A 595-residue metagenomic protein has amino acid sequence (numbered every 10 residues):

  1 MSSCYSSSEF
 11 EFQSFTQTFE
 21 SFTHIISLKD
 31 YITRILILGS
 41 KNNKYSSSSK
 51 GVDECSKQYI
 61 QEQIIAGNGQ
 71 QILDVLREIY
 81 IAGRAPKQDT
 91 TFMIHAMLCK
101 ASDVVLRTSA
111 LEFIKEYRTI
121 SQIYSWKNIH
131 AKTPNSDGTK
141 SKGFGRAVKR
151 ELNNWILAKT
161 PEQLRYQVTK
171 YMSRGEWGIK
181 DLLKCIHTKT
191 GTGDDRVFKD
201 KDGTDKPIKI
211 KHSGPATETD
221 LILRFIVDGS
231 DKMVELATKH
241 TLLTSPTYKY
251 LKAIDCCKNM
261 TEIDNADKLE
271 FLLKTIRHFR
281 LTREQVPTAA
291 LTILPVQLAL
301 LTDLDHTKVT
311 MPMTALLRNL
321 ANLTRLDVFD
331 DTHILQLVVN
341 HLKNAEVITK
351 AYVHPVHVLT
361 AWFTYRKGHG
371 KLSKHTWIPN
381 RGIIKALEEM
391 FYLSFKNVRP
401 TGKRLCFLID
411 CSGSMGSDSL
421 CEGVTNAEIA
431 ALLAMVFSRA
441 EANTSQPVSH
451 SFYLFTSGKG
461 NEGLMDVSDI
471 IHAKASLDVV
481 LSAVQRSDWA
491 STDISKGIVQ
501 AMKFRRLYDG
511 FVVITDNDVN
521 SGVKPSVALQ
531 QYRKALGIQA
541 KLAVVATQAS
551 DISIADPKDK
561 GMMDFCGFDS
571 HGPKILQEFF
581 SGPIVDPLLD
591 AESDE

Functional and structural regions predicted by a protein language model:
M1-T425, R439-E595: Long lumenal/extracellular ectodomains of secretory and single-pass membrane proteins
